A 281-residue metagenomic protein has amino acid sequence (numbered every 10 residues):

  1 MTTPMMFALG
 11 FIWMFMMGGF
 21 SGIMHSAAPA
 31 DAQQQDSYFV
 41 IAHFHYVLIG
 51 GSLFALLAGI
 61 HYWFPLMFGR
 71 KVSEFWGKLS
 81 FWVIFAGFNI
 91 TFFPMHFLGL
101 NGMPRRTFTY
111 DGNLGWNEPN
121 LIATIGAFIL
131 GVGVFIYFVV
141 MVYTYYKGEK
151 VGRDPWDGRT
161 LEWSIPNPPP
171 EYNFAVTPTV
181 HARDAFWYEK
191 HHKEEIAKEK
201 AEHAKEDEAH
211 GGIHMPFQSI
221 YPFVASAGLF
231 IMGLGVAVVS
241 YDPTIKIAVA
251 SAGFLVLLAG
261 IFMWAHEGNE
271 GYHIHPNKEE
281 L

Functional and structural regions predicted by a protein language model:
M1-G22, Y38-I41, Y46-G50, F54-A55 (+2 more regions): Interfacial and helix-entry/exit segments of alpha-helical transmembrane bundles in multi-pass inner-membrane proteins
T2-A8, I12-H43, L48, E171-A209: Membrane-interfacial catalytic/cofactor-binding modules of polytopic membrane enzymes
I23-F44, R70, F97-N120, E206-H210 (+2 more regions): Membrane-interface interhelical loops and short amphipathic "cap" helices that link adjacent transmembrane segments
H43-L53, E118-V134: Hydrophobic alpha-helical transmembrane segments
A58-Y62, V134-M141, L234-V236, L258-E267: Alpha-helical transmembrane segments
L66, R70-K78, A86, F93-F97 (+3 more regions): The structured alpha-helical core of multi-pass membrane proteins
P104-W116, V142-S226, L257, I261-L281: Extramembrane terminal tails and long inter-domain/linker segments of multi-pass membrane proteins
F217-A225, M232-G253: Transmembrane helix-loop-helix
